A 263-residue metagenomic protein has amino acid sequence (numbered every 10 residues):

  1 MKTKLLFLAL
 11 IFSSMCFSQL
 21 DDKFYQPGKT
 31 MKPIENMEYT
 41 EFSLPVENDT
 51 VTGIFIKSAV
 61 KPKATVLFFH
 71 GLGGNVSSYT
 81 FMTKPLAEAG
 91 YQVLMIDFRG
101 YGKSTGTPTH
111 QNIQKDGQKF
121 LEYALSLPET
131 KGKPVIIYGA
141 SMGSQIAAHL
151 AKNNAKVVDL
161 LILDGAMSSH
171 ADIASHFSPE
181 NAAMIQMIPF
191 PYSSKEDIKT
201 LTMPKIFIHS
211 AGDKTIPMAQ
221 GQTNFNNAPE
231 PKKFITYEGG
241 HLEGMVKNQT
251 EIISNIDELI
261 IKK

Functional and structural regions predicted by a protein language model:
S14-P45, V51-I54: An N-terminal hydrophobic leader/cap segment in hydrolases
L72-P85: The serine-hydrolase catalytic nucleophile loop
M82, S194, M203, P217-N226: Short alpha-helix in the alpha/beta-hydrolase fold that links the catalytic acid
T83-T105: Conserved alpha/beta-hydrolase
P108-P128: Alpha/beta-hydrolase active-site loop
I146-D197: Hydrolase active-site cap/lid region
T200-T202, I206-H209, D213: Short beta-strand/loop motif that positions the catalytic acidic residue of the alpha/beta-hydrolase fold
G240-T250: Catalytic histidine-centered segment of alpha/beta-hydrolase-like enzymes
